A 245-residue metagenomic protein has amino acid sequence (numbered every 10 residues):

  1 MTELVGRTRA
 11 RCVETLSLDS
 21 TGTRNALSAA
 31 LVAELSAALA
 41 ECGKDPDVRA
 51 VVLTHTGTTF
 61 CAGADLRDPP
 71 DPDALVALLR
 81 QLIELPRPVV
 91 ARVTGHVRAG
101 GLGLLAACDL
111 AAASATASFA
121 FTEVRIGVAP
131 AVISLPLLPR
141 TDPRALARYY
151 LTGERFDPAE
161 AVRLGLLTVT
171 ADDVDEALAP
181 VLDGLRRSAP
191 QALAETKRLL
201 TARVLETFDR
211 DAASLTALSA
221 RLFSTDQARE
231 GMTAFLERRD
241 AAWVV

Functional and structural regions predicted by a protein language model:
M1-T56, A179: Conserved CoA-thioester-binding segment of acyl-CoA-metabolizing enzymes
D47, T54-L82, T207: Glycine- (often His-adjacent) and acidic-residue-rich active-site loop that binds/positions the CoA thioester
L82-I126, P158: Glycine-rich beta-to-alpha active-site loop
G95, D109-L110, R148, T152-E154 (+2 more regions): Well-ordered beta-strand positions
A112-A117, L167-A213, D226, A242-V245: C-terminal long alpha-helix characteristic of the crotonase
S134-R144: Hydrophobic, secondary-structure "cap" segments at the distal end of domains
Y149-Y150, A161, L199, R203 (+1 more regions): Helix-loop "lid/cap" segments that line or gate small-molecule binding pockets
